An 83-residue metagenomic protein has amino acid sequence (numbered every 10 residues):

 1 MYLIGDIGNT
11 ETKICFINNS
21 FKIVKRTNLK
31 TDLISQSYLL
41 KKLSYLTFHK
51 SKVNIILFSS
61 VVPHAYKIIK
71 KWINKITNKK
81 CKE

Functional and structural regions predicted by a protein language model:
M1-V24: Gly/Thr-rich phosphate-binding beta-strand-loop-beta motif of the actin/hexokinase/Hsp70
Y2-G5, K42, T47-K50, K79: Functionally constrained cores in energy, signaling, and assembly domains
T12, T27, T31, N78-K79: Generic cytosolic/nucleocytoplasmic N-terminal low-complexity/intrinsically disordered segments
N19-K22, K41-F48, K67, K71-K75: Replace "anionic and nucleotidyl ligands
K25-L29, Q36-S44, I55-K67: N-terminal beta-alpha supersecondary unit
L29-L33, H49, E83: Short, solvent-exposed coil/turn linker segments
K50-E83: Short beta-strand-loop/turn "lid" adjacent to the catalytic site in phosphate-handling enzymes
